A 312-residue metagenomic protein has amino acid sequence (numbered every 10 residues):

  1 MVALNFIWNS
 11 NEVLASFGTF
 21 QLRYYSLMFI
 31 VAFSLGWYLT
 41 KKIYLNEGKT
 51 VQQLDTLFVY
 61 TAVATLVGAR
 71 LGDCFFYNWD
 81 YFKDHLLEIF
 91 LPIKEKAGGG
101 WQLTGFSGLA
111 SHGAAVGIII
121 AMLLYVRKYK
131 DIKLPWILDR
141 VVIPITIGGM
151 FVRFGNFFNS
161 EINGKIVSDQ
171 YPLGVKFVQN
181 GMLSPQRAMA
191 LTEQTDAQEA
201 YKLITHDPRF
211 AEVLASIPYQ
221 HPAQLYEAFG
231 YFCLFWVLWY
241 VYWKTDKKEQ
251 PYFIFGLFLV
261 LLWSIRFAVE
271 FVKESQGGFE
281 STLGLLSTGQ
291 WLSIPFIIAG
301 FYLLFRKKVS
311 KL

Functional and structural regions predicted by a protein language model:
M1-L312: A feature for loop-to-transmembrane-helix boundaries and adjacent hydrophobic helices in multi-pass integral membrane
